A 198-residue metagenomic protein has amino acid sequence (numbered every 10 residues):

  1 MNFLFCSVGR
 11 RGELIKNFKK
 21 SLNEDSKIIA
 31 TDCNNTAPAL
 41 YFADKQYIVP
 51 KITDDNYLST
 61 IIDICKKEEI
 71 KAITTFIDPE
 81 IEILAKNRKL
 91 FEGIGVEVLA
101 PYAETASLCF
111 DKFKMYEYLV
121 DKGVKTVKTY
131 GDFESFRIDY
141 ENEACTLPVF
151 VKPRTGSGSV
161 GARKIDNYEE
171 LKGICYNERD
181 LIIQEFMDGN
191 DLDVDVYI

Functional and structural regions predicted by a protein language model:
M1-L99: ATP-binding N-terminal substructure of ATP-dependent carboxylate-amine bond-forming enzymes
A37-A43, I138-A144, G173-N177: Short loop/helix-cap segments at secondary-structure boundaries that form the rim of catalytic
A39-Y41, Y57-S59, S107-D111, S159-A162: Short, charged, surface-exposed secondary-structure boundary motifs
Q46-I52, K128-E134, R163-D166: Short acidic-hydrophobic, aromatic-tinged amphipathic segments that line or gate anion-handling sites
I64-I70, E143-T146, N177-E178: Glycine-rich phosphate-binding loop signature in dinucleotide/nucleotide-binding domains
E104-T129, E134, I138-A144: Glycine-/Pro-rich loop/turn segments that contact NAD(P) or position catalytic residues in Rossmann-like domains
L119, N142-V160, R179-G189: ATP-grasp fold ATP-binding core
R163-I198: Phosphate-binding site of ATP-dependent enzymes
